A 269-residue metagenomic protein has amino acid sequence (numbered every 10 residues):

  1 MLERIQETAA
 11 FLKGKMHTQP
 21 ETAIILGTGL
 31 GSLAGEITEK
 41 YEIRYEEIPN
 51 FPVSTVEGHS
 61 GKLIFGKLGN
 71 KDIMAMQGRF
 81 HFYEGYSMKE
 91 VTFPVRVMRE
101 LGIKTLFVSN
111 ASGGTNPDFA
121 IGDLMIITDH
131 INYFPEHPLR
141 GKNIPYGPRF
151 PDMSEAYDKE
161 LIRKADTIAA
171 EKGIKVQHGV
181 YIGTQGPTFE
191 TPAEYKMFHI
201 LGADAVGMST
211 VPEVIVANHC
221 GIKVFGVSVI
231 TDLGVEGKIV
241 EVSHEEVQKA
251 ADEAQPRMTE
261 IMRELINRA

Functional and structural regions predicted by a protein language model:
M1-M153: Metabolite-binding pocket within alpha/beta catalytic cores that recognizes anionic/polar moieties
R99-G102, H199, N218: Non-catalytic positions within long, well-ordered alpha-helices that form the structural scaffold/packing of enzyme
K104-T105, D204, K223: Short acidic/polar active-site loop segments enriched in Thr and Asp
Y146-Y157, G183, Y195, A250-T259 (+1 more regions): Polyanion-binding loop/helix "lid" in catalytic or ligand-binding cores
I162, T167-D204, M262: Active-site/ligand-binding-proximal alpha/beta "capping" segment
M208-E246: Zn-dependent metallopeptidase/amidohydrolase metal-coordination segment
V235-A269: His/Asp/Glu-rich mid-to-C-terminal helical/loop segments that flank catalytic regions of hydrolases
